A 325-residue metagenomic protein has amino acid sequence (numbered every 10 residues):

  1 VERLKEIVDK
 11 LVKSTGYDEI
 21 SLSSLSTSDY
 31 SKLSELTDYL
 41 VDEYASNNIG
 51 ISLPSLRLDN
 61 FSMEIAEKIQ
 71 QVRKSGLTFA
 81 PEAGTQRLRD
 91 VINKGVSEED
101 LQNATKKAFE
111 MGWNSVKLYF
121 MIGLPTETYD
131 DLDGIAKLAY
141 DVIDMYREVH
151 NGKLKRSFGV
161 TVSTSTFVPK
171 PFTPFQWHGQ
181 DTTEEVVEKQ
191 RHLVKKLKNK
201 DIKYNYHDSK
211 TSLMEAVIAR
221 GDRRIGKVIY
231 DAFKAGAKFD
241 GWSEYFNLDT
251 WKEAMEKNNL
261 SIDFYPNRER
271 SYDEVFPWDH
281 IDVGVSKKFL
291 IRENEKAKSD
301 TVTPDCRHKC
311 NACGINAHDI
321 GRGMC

Functional and structural regions predicted by a protein language model:
V1-E6, C325: Non-heme iron-sulfur electron-transfer modules
E6-T161, S165: Conserved SAM/AdoMet-binding glycine-rich loop
K13-Y17, S21, S46-G50, E110 (+8 more regions): Intrinsically disordered or highly flexible coil/loop and linker segments, enriched in small and charged/polar residues
S31, F61-I65, R87-I92, I122-D130 (+5 more regions): Flexible glycine/acidic-rich beta-alpha junction loops that bind and position SAM and/or redox cofactors in anaerobic
V72-R73, A80, E188, K238-G241: C-terminal intrinsically disordered extensions
E98, V187, G284, K288: Electropositive phosphate-/nucleotide-binding environments in soluble metabolic enzymes
V187-N199: Two-metal-ion acidic nuclease core segments, chiefly of the RNase H-like superfamily
K198-C325: Radical SAM enzyme core and accessory elements
